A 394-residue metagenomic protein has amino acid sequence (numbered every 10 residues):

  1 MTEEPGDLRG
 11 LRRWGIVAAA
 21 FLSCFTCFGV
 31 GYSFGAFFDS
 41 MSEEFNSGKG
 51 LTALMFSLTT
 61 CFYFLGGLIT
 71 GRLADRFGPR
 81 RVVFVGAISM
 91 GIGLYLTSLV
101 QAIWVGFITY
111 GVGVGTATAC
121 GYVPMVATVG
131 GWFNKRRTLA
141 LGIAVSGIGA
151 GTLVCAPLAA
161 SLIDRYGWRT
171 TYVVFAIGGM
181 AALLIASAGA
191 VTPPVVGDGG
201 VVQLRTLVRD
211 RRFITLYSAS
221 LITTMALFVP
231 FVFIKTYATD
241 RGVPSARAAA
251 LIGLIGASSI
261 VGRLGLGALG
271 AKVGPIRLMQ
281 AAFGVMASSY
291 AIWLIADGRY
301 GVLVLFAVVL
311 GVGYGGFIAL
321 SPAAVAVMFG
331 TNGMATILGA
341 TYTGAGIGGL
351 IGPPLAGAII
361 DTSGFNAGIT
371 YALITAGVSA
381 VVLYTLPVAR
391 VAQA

Functional and structural regions predicted by a protein language model:
F25, G93, V105-C120, L221 (+1 more regions): Hydrophobic core of transmembrane alpha-helices in multi-pass small-molecule transporters, especially MFS/SLC-type
F34-D39, R211-A268: Extracytoplasmic gate region of multi-pass secondary transporters
M41, A119-F133, G316-F329: Intracellular juxtamembrane helix-capping segments at the cytosolic ends of symmetry-related transmembrane helices
M41-S42, L73-A74, V154-Y166, A238-T239 (+2 more regions): Interfacial helix-cap and linker-helix signal at transmembrane-aqueous boundaries of multi-pass secondary transporters
N46, G78, L99-Q101, N134 (+2 more regions): Helix-breaking motifs and short loop linkers at transmembrane-helix boundaries and internal kinks in secondary membrane
L65-I103, G270: Conserved MFS/SLC helix-loop-helix module at the cytosolic interface between two early adjacent transmembrane helices
I143-A190: Helix-loop-helix hairpin linking two adjacent transmembrane segments in secondary transporters
L227, G253-S259, G265, K272-A324: C-terminal transmembrane helical hairpin of 12-TM major facilitator-type secondary transporters
